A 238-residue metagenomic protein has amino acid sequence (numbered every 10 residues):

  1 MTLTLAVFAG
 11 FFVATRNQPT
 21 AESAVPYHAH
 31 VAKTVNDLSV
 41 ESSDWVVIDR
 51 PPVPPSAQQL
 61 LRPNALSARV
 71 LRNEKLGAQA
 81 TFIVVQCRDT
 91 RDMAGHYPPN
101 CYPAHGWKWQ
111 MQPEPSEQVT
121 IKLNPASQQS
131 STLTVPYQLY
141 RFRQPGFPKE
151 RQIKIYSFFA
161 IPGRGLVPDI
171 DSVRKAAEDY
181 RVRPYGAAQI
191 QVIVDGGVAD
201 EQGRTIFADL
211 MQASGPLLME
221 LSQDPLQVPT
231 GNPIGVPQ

Functional and structural regions predicted by a protein language model:
M1-A14: Hydrophobic membrane-insertion alpha-helices, especially the h-region of bacterial N-terminal signal peptides
T2-L3, H28, L38, R183 (+1 more regions): Active-site-proximal structural scaffolding
N17-T34: Alpha-helical transmembrane signal-anchor/signal-peptide segments
V31-L61: Short extracytoplasmic
A65-L226: A cross-kingdom signal targeting lumenal/periplasmic-facing segments of multi-pass membrane and secretory-pathway
D224-Q238: Short, highly charged C-terminal tails/helix-capping segments
